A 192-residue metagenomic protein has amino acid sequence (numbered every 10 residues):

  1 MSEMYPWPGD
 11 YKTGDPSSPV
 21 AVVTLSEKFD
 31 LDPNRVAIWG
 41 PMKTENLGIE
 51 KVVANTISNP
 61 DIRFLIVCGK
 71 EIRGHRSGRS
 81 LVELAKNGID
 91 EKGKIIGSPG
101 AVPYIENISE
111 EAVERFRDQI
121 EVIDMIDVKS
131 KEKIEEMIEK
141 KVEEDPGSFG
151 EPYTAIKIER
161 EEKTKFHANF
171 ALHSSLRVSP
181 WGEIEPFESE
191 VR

Functional and structural regions predicted by a protein language model:
M1-I96, N169-R192: Conserved mixed alpha/beta catalytic, RNA-binding, or beta-rich assembly cores of soluble enzyme, regulatory
N46-V52, A101-E106, I134-E139: Well-ordered, non-membrane alpha-helical segments in soluble/globular domains
V53, V82, E114-R117, E135-E139: Generic detector of well-ordered alpha-helical segments enriched in charged/polar residues, highlighting helical
G69-S130: Long, charge-dense
E132, E136-R192: Charge-patterned, long linear interaction tracts outside catalytic cores
